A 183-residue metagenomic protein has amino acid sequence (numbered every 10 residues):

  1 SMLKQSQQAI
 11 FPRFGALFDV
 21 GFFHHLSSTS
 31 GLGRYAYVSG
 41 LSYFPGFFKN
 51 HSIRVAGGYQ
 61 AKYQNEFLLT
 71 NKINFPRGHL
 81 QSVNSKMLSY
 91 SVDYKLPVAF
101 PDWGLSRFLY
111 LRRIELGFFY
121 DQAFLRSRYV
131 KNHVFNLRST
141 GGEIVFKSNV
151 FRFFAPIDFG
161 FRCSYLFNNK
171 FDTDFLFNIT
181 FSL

Functional and structural regions predicted by a protein language model:
S1-F118, R126-R128: C-terminal outer-membrane beta-barrel translocator/porin domains of Gram-negative envelope proteins and their
P12, F75, R138-S139, I157: Generic detector of intrinsically disordered, low-complexity, polar/charged segments
N50, Y94, L111-V150, F159: Outer-membrane beta-barrel transmembrane domain signature
R77, V134-N136, T180-L183: Short alpha-helical linear motifs
Y90-V92, G141-I144, D172-L183: Outer-membrane beta-barrel "beta-signal"
I157-Y165, F175-T180: TerminUS-proximal long segments
F167-N169: Extracellular/periplasmic, surface-exposed regions of secreted and cell-surface proteins
